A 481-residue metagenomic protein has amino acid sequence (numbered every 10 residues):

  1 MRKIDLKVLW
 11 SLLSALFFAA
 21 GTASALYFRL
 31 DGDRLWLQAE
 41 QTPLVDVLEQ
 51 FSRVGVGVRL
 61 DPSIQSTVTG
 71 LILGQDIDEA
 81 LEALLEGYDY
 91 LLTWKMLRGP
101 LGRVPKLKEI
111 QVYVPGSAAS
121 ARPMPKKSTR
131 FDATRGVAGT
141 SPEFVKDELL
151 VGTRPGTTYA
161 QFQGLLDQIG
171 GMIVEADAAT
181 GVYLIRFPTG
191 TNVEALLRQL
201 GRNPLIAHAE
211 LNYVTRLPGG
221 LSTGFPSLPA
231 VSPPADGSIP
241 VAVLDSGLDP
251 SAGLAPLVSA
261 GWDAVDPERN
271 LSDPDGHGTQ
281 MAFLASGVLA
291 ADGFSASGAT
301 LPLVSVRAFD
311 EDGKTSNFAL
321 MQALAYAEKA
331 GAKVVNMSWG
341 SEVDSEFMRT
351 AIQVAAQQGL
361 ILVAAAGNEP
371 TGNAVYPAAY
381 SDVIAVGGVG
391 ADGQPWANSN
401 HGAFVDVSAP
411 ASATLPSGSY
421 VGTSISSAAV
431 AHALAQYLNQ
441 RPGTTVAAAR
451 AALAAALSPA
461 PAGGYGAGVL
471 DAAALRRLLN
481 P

Functional and structural regions predicted by a protein language model:
W10-G21: Bacterial N-terminal signal peptides
A25-A119, M172-A179, Y183: N-terminal export/assembly leaders
R122-E148, G164-D167, V174-T180, T191 (+4 more regions): Protease zymogen maturation seam
L205-H208, G237-P240, A299-P302, K329-V335 (+2 more regions): Loop/turn elements at helix/coil->beta-strand transitions in domains of secreted/extracellular proteins
V231-V241, G247-A260, E268-F318, A379-D382 (+3 more regions): Subtilisin-like serine protease catalytic core
I239, V243-G247, L360, V375-G443: Extracellular S/T/G-rich loop segment that most often corresponds to the catalytic His/Ser-adjacent loop
F283-S286, K314-N336: Substrate-binding/charge-relay-adjacent region of secreted/lumenal peptidase catalytic domains
E328, A332-M337, E346, T350-A351 (+4 more regions): C-terminal subdomain of the subtilisin-like protease fold in secreted/lumenal serine endopeptidases
